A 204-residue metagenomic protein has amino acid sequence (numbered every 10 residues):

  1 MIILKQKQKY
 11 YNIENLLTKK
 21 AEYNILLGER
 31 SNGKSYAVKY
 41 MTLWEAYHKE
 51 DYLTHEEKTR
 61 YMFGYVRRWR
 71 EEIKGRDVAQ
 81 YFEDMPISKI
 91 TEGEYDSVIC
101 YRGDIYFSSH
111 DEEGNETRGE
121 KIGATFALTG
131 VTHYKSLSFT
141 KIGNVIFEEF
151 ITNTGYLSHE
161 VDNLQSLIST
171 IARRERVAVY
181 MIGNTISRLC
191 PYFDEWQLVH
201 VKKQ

Functional and structural regions predicted by a protein language model:
M1-Q204: Phosphate/NTP-binding elements of NTP-utilizing enzymes
